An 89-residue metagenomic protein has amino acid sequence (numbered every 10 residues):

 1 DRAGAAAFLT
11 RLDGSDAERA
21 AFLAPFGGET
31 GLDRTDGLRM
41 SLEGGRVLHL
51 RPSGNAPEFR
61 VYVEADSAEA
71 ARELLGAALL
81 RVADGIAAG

Functional and structural regions predicted by a protein language model:
D1-G89: Phosphate-binding and adjacent anionic-ligand microenvironments
